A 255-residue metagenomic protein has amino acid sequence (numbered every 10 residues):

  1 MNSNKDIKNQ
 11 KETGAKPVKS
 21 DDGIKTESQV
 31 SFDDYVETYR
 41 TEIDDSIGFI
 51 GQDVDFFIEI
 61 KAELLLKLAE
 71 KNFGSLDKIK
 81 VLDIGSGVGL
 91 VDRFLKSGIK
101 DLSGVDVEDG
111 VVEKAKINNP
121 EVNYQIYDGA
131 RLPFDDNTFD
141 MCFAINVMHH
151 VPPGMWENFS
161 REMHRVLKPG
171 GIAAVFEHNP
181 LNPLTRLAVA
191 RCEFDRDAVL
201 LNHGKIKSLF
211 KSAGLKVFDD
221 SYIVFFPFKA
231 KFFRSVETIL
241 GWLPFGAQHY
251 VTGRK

Functional and structural regions predicted by a protein language model:
K11, P17-S75: Conserved class I S-adenosyl-L-methionine
L82, V88-R131: Class I SAM-dependent methyltransferase SAM/SAH-binding core
F143: A conserved beta-strand element that flanks and buttresses the S-adenosyl-L-methionine
E157-P169: A short glycine-rich, Lys/Arg-flanked "PGG" loop and its adjoining helix->strand segment in the class I
G170-E177: Conserved beta-strand signature within the Rossmann-like core of class I S-adenosyl-L-methionine
V189-K205: Acceptor-substrate binding/catalytic loop of class I
L215-F226: Conserved S-adenosyl-L-methionine
R234-K255: Core SAM-dependent methyltransferase catalytic element
